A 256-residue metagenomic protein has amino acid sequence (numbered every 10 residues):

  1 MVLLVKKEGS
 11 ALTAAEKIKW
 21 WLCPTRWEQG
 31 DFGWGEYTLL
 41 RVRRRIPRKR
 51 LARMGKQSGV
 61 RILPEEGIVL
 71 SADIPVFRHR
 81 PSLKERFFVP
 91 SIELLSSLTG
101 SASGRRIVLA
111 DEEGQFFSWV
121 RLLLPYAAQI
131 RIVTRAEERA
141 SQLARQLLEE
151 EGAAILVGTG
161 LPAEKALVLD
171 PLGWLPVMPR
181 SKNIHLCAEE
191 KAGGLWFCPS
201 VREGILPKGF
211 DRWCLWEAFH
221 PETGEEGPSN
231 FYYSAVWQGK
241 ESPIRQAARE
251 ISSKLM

Functional and structural regions predicted by a protein language model:
V5-G9, V42-R44, P64-I68, L109-E113 (+3 more regions): Structural motif
K6-L12, E16-K19, C23-S71: Metallocofactor- and cofactor-centric catalytic cores in central/energy metabolism, strongly enriched
L12, E16-W20, P24-R26, D31 (+1 more regions): Adenosine-phosphate binding glycine-rich loop
A14-W20, S71-F77, L122, S141-E151: Short, aromatic/basic amphipathic alpha-helical patches
I68-D73, F116-S118, E137-A144, L175-M178 (+1 more regions): Short, charged/polar "capping" segments at the starts of alpha-helices and the immediately preceding loops
V76-L94: A glycine-rich, Thr/Ser-enriched phosphate-binding loop motif common to dinucleotide/cofactor-binding enzymes
G100-P162: Glycine-rich phosphate/diphosphate-binding loop of Rossmann-like nucleotide-binding domains
E151-G209: Rossmann-like adenosine-cofactor binding region
